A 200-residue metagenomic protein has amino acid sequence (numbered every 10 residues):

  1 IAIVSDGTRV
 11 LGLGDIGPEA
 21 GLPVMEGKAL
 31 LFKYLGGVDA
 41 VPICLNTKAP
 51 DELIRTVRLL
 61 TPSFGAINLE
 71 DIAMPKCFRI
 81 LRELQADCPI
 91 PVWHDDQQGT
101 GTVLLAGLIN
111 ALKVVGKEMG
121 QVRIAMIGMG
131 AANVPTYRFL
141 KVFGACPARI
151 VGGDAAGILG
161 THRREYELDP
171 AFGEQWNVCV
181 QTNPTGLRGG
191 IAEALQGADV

Functional and structural regions predicted by a protein language model:
I1-R123: Glycine/serine-rich phosphate-binding loop and adjoining beta1-alpha1 elements at the start of nucleotide-handling
L11, P18-G36, H94, T102-A198: Glycine-rich phosphate/diphosphate-binding loop of Rossmann-like nucleotide-binding domains
S63-F64, G197-V200: Short acidic/histidine-rich motifs immediately flanking catalytic phosphotransfer sites in two-component signaling
